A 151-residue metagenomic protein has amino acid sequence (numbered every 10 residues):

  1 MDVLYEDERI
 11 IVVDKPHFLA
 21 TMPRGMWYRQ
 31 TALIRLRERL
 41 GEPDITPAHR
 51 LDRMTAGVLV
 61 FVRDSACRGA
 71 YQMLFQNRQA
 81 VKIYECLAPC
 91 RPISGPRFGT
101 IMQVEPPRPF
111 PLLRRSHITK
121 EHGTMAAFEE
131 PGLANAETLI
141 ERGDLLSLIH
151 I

Functional and structural regions predicted by a protein language model:
M1-I149: RNA pseudouridine synthases
